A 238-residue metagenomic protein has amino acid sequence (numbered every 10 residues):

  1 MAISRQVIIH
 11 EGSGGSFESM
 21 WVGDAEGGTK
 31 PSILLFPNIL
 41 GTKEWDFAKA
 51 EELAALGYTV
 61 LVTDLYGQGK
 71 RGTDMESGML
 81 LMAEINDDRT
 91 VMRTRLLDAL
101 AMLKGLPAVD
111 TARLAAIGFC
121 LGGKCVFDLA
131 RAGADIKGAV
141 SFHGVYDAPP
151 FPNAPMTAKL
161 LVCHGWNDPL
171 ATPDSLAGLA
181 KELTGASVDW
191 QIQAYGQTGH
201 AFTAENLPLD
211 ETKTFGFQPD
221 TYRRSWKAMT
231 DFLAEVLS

Functional and structural regions predicted by a protein language model:
M1-S238: N-terminal cap/leader regions of alpha/beta-hydrolase-fold enzymes, predominantly small-molecule hydrolases
